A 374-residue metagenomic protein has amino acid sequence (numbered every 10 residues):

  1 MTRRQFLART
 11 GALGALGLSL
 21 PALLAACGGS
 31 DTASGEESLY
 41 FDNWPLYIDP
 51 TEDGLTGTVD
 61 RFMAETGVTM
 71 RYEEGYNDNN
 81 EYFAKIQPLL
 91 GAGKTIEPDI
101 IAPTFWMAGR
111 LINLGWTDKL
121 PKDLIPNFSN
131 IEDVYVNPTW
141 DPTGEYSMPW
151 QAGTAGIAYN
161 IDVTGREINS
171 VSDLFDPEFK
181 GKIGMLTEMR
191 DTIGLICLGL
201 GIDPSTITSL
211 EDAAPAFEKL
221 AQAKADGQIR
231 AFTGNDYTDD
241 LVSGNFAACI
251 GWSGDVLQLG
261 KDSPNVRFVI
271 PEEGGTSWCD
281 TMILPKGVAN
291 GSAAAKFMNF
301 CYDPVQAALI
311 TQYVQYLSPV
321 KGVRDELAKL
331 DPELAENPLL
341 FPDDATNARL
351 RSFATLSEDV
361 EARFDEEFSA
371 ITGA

Functional and structural regions predicted by a protein language model:
Q5-A26: N-terminal export signals
G28-S34: Bacterial lipoprotein signal-peptidase II cleavage site
S34-F105: Early extracytoplasmic/lumenal segment of secretory-pathway proteins
K94-P103, D118-I157, K182: A structural signal for short loop-to-beta-strand junctions that line the ligand-binding cleft of periplasmic/secreted
M107-A108, G184-E188, T192, I196 (+1 more regions): Ligand-binding pocket segment of bilobal, Venus flytrap-like solute-binding proteins
D239, D344-A374: Conserved C-terminal helix/tail region of periplasmic/extracytoplasmic solute-binding proteins
G251, G260-Y313, G373-A374: Extracytoplasmic/periplasmic substrate-recognition and gating elements
P285-A348: Mature extracytoplasmic/periplasmic domains
